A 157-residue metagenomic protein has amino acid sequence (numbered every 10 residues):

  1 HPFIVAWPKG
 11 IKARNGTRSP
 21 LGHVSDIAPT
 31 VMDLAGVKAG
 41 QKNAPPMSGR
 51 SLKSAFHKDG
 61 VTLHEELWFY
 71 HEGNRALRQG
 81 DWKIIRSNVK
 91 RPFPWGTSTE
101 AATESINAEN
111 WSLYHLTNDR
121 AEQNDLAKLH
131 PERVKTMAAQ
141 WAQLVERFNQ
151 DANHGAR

Functional and structural regions predicted by a protein language model:
I4-A6: Short beta-strand-to-turn element immediately C-terminal to the catalytic PLP-Schiff-base lysine in fold type I
I11-P20, V24-S112, L116, F148-D151: C-terminal cap/loop subdomain of S1 sulfatases and analogous C-terminal strand-loop tails that border
D119: Intrinsically disordered, low-complexity polar regions and short flexible loop motifs
N124-E132: Active-site-proximal N-terminal segment of extracellular/periplasmic enzymes that hydrolyze or transfer
W141-G155: Bilobed periplasmic-binding protein-like "clamshell/Venus-flytrap" ligand-binding domains
